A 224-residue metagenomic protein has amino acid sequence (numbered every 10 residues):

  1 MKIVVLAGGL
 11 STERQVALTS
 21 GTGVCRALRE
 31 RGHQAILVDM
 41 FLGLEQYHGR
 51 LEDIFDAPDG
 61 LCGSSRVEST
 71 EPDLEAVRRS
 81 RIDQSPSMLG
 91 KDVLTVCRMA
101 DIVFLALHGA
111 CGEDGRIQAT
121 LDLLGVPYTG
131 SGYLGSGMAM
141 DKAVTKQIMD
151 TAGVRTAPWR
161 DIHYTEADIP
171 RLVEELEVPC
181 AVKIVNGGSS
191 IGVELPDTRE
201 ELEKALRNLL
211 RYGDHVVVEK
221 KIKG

Functional and structural regions predicted by a protein language model:
M1-L134, M138-M140, V144, T151 (+1 more regions): ATP-binding N-terminal substructure of ATP-dependent carboxylate-amine bond-forming enzymes
V5, D197-G224: Phosphate-binding site of ATP-dependent enzymes
A17, A157-D161, P179-R207: Glycine-rich phosphate-binding loop of ATP-grasp-fold ATP-dependent ligases
R98, V154, L176: Structured loop/turn residues at beta-strand edges in well-structured enzyme cores
D101, G125, E177, G213-D214: Residue-level detector of structured alpha->beta connecting loops
T129, A157-P158, E219: A short, local hydrophobic-aromatic micro-motif
I148-R155, N208: Basic phosphate/pyrophosphate-binding loop/patch that engages nucleotide-derived ligands
M149, V173-V193, D214-K223: ATP-grasp fold ATP-binding core
